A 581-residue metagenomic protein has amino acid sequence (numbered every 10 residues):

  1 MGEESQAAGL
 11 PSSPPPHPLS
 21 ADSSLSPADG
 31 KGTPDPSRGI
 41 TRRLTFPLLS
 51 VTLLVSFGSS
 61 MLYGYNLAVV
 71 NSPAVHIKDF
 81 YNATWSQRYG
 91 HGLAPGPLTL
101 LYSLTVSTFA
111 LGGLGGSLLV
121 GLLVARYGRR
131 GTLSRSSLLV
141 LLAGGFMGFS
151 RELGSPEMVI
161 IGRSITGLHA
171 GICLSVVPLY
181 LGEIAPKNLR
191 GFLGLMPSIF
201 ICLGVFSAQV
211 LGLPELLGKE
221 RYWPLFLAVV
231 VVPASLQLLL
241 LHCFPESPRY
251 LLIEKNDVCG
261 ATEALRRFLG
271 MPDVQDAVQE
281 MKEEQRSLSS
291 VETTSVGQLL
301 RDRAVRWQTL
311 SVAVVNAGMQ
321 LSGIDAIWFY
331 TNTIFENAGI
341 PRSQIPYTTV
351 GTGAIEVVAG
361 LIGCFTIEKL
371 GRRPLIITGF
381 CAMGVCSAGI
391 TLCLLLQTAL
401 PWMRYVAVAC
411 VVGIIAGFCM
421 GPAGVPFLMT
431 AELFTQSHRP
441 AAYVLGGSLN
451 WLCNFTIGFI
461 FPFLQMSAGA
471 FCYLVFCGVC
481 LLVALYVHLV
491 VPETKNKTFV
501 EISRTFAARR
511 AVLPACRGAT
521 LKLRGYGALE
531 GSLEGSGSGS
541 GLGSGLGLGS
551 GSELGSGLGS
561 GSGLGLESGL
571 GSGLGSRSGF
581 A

Functional and structural regions predicted by a protein language model:
M1-L269, R286-G545, G549, G569 (+1 more regions): Alpha-helical transmembrane bundle of multi-pass membrane proteins
R267-A277: Short intracellular "coupling" helices and adjacent cytoplasmic loop segments at the cytosolic face of multi-pass
A277-L288: TPR/TPR-like alpha-solenoid helical repeat scaffolds
L542, L546-L548, E553-S560, L564-L566: Low-complexity tandem-repeat tracts in intrinsically disordered regions
